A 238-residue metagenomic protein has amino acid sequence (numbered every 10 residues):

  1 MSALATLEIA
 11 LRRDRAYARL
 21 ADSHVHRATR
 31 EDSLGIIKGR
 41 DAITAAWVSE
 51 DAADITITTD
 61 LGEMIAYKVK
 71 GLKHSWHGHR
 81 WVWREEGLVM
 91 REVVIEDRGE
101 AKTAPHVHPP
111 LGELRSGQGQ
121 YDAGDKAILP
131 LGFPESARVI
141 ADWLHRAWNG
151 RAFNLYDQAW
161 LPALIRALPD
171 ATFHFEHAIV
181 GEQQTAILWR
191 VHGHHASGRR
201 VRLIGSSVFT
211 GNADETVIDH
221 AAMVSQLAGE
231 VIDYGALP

Functional and structural regions predicted by a protein language model:
M1-P238: C-terminal and inter-domain tail/linker signature
